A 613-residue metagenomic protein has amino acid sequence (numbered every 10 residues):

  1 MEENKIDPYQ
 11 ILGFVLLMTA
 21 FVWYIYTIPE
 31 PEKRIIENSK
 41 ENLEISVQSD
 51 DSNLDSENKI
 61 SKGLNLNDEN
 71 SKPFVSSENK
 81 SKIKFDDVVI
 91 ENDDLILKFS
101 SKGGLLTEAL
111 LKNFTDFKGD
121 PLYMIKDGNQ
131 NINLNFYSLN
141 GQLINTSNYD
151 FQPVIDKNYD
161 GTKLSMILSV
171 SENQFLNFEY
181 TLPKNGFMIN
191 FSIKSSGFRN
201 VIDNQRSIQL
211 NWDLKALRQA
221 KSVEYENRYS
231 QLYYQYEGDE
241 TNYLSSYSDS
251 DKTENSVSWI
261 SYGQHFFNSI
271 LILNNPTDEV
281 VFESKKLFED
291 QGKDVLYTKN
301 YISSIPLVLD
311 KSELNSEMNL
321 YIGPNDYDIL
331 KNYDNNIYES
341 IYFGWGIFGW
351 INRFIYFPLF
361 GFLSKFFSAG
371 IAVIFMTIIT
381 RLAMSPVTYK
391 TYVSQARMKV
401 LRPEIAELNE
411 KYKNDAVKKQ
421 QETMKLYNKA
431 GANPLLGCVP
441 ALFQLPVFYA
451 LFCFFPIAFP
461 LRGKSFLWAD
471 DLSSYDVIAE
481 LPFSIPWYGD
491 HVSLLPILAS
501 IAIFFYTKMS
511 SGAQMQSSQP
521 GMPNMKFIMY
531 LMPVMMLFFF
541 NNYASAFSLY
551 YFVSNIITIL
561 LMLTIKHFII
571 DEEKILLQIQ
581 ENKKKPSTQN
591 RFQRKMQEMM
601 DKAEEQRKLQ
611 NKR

Functional and structural regions predicted by a protein language model:
M1-D50, F99, I193-F198, N211-E226 (+3 more regions): Helix-loop-helix
I28-K118, M166, N590-R613: Juxtamembrane extramembrane loops of integral membrane proteins
V47, N70, G128, S138-N140 (+4 more regions): Generic low-complexity, intrinsically disordered sequence content enriched in small uncharged/hydrophobic residues
N58-N67, K72-V75, I155-G161, Q235 (+3 more regions): Generic detector of short, locally flexible boundary/turn motifs and exposed helical patches
K80-E339: Soluble non-transmembrane domains of integral membrane proteins
